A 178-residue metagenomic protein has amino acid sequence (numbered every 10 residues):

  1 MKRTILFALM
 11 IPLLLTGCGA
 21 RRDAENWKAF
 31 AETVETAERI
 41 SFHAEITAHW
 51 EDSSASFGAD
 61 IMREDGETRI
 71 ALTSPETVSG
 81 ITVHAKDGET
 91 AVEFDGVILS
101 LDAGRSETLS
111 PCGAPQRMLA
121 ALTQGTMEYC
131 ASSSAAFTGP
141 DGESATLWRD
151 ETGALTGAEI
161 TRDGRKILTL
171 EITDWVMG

Functional and structural regions predicted by a protein language model:
M1-G17: Sec-dependent bacterial lipoprotein signal peptides
I11, G17-M62, E67, T77 (+1 more regions): N-terminal leader/targeting segments and the immediate start of mature chains
T33, A59-R63, V83, Q124-C130 (+1 more regions): Short, exposed beta-strand/loop patches in secreted or surface proteins that constitute
E45, G58, G80, E89 (+3 more regions): Short, acidic/polar N-cap/turn motifs at the starts of alpha helices
I46-A48, V92-E143: Flexible, processing/modification-adjacent segments and terminal tails in exported/periplasmic/extracellular proteins
D52-S54, E76-V78, G96, P140-G142 (+1 more regions): Glycine-centered tight beta-turn/hairpin loop motif at sheet-sheet or coil-to-beta transitions
M62-M118, L168: An acidic-aromatic
A71, G125-G178: Gly/Pro-enriched, hydrophobic low-complexity segments that function as extracytoplasmic propeptides/linkers
